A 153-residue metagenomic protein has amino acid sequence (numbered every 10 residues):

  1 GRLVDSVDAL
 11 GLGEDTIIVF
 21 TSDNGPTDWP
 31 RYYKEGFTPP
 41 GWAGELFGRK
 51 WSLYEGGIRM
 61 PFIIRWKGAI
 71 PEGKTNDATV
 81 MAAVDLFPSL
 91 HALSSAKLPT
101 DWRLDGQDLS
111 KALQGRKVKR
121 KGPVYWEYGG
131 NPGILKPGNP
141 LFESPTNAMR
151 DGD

Functional and structural regions predicted by a protein language model:
G1-R31: Metal-dependent active-site segment of extracytoplasmic phospho-/sulfohydrolases and closely related
L3-S6, W66, S89, L93: Generic, well-ordered alpha-helical scaffold segments in large soluble proteins
L12-I18, I58-M60, V118-G122, D151-G152: Loop/turn elements at helix/coil->beta-strand transitions in domains of secreted/extracellular proteins
T21-N24, I58, W66-G68, Y128-G129: Active-site-proximal beta-strand/loop segments in catalytic clefts of secreted hydrolases
P26-Y32, P39-L53, I70-T79, V84-D153: C-terminal cap/loop subdomain of S1 sulfatases and analogous C-terminal strand-loop tails that border
R59-I63, F87: Structural micro-motif
I64-R65, R150: Short, well-ordered beta-strand micro-motif
